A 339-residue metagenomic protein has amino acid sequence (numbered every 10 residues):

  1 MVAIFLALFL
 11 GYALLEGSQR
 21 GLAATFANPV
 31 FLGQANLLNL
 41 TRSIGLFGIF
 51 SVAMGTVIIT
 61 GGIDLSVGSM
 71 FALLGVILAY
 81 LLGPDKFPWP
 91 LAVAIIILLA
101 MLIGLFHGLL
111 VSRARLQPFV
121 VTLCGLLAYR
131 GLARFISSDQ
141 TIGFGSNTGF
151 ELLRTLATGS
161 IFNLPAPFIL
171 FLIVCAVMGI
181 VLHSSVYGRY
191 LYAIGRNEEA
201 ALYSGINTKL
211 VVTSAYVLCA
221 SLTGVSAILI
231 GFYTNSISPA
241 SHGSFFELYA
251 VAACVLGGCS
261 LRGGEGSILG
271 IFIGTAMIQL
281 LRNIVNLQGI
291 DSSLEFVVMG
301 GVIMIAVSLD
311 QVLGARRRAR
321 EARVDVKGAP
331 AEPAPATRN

Functional and structural regions predicted by a protein language model:
M1-L14, M54, I97, L126 (+6 more regions): Hydrophobic core segments of alpha-helical transmembrane domains in multi-pass membrane transport and ion-translocation
M1-L8, L14-G21, A176, Y203-L210 (+1 more regions): Cytosolic-side transmembrane-helix boundaries in multi-pass membrane proteins
F9-E16, L32-D85, L110-L116, V251-C254 (+2 more regions): Single transmembrane alpha-helix segments in multi-pass membrane proteins
G21-A23, A27-N39, A133-D139, S160 (+2 more regions): Inter-helical junctions in multi-pass inner-membrane proteins, predominant in energy-converting antiporter-like
T60-I63, L82-P84, M101-F144, L172 (+5 more regions): Short loop segments and helix-boundary regions at transmembrane helix junctions of multi-pass inner-membrane proteins
F87-I96, L102-H107, V111, S160-S238: Helix-loop-helix "hairpin" substructures at the membrane interface of multi-pass membrane proteins
F119-S185, V211-S214, Y233-H242, A319-N339: Transmembrane helix-bundle core of multi-pass membrane transporters and related energy-transducing complexes
T223, Y233-T234, S238-M299: Transmembrane alpha-helical segments in multi-pass inner-membrane proteins
